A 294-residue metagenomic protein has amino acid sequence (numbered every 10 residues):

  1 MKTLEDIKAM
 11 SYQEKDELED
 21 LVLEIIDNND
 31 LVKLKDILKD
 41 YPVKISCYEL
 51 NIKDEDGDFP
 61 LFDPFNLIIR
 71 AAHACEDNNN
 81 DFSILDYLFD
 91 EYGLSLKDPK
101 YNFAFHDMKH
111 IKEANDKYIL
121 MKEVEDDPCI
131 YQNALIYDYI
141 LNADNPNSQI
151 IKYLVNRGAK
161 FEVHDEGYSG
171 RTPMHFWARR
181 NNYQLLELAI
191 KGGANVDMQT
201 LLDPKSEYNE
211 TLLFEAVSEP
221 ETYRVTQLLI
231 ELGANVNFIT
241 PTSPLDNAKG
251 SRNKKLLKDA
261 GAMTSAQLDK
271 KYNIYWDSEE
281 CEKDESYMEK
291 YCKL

Functional and structural regions predicted by a protein language model:
M1-K8, N51-K53, A114-E123, V155: Repeat-mediated protein-protein interaction surfaces in helical alpha-solenoids
K2-E17, L21, E231-N237, D246-L294: Ankyrin-repeat-protein effector appendages
K8, I26, L38-P42, A72 (+12 more regions): Ankyrin-repeat helical core positions
E14-L23, C47-H73, K97-K109, D126-N142 (+4 more regions): Ankyrin-repeat boundary/"N-cap" motif
N29, C75-N80, A143-P146, N181 (+2 more regions): Ankyrin-repeat intra-repeat helix-capping/turn positions
D36-K44, D86-S95, Y118-D127, K152-F161 (+3 more regions): Ankyrin repeat domain, specifically the short helix-to-loop turn at the C-terminus of the second helix of each repeat
I111, N147-Q149: Helix-turn-helix repeat elements of alpha-solenoid scaffolds
